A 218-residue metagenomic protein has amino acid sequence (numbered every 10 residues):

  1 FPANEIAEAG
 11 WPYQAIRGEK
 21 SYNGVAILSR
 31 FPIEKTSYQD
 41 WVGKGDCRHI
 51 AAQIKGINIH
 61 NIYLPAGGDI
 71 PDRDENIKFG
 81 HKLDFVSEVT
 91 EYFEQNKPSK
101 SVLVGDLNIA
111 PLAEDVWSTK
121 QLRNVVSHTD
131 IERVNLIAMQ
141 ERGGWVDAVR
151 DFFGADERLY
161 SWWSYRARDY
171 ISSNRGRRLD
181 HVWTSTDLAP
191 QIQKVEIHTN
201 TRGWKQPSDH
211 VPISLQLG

Functional and structural regions predicted by a protein language model:
F1, G24-V25, G67-P71, A110-K120 (+2 more regions): Short catalytic/ligand-binding loop motif for oxyanion handling, primarily in non-cytosolic enzymes, centered on
F1-P71: Structured beta-strand-rich core segments of catalytic domains in phosphoester-bond hydrolases
A9-G10, F85-T184: Metal-dependent phosphoesterases centered on the DNase I-like endonuclease/exonuclease/phosphatase
E19-S21, V42-D46, S173-G176, K205-D209: A short catalytic or substrate-binding loop motif that flags glycine-/basic-rich loops and adjacent residues that bind
S21-T36, I54, D156, Y165-Q191 (+1 more regions): Conserved beta strand-loop-helix elements of the APE1-like EEP
S21-Y22, I33, L64-D69, N108-A110 (+3 more regions): Short, solvent-exposed loop/turn segments at secondary-structure junctions
P65-S87, K120-V125: Surface-exposed cleft-lining segments at the edges of enzyme active sites
E196-G218: Surface polyanion/phosphate-binding segment centered on an Asp-His-Pro turn
